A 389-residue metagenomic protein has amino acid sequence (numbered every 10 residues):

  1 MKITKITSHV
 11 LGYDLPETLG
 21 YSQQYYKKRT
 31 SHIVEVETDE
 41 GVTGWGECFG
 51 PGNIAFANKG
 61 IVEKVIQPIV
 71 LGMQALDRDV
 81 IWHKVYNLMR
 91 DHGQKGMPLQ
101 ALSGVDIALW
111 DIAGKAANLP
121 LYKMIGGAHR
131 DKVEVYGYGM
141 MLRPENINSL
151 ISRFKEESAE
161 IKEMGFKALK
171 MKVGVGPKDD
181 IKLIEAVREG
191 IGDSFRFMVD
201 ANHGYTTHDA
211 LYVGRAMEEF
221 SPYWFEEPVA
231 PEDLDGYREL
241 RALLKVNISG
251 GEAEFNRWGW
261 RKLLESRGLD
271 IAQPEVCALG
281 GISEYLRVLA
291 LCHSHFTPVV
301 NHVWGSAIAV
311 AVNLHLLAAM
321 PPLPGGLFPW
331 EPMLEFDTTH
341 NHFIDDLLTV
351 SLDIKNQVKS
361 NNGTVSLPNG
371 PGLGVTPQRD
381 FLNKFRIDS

Functional and structural regions predicted by a protein language model:
M1-E40, W45, F49-G52, N341 (+1 more regions): Structured beta-strand/loop patches that form or line metal/cofactor-binding pockets in enzymes
I3, G41, I66, V105 (+8 more regions): Conserved, mostly hydrophobic/aromatic
E37-A116: Metal- or metallocofactor-binding catalytic centers and their adjacent structured scaffolds across diverse enzyme
C48, G137-G139, M171-V173, V199-H203 (+5 more regions): A cross-domain feature marking catalytic cores of carbohydrate-active enzymes and several ubiquitous metabolic/repair
G126-L244: Metal-dependent enolase-superfamily TIM-barrel catalytic cores that perform enediolate-based chemistry
R215, S221, E232-S249, E254-T364: Shared catalytic-loop signature of beta/alpha-barrel
T364-S389: Extended hydrophobic packing segments that form well-structured cores
